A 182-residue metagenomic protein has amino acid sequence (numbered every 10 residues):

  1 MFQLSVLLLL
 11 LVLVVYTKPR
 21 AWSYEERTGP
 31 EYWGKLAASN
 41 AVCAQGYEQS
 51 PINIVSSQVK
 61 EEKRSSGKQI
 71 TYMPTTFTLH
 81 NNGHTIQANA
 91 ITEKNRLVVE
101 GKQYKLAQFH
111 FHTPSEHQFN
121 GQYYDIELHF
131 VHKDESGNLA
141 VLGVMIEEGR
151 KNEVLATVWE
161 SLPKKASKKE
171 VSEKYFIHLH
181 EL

Functional and structural regions predicted by a protein language model:
F2-L182: Alpha-carbonic anhydrase
